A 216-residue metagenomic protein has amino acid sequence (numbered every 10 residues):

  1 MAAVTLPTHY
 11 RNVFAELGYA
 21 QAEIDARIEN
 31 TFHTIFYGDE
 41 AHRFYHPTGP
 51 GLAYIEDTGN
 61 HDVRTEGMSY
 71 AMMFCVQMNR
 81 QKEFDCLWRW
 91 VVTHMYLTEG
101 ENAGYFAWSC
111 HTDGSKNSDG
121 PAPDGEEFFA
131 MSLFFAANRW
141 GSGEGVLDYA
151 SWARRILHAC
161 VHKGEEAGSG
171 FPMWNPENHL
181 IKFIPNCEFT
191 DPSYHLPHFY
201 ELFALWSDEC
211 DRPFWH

Functional and structural regions predicted by a protein language model:
A2-N30, T34-Y37, H42-R43, H61-T65 (+3 more regions): Extended ligand-binding clefts on enzyme/binding-domain cores
R27-Y70, C75-S118: Internal amphipathic alpha-helical repeat/solenoid segments
R80, R89-L97, E101-A159: Substrate-binding cleft of extracellular glycoside hydrolase catalytic domains
